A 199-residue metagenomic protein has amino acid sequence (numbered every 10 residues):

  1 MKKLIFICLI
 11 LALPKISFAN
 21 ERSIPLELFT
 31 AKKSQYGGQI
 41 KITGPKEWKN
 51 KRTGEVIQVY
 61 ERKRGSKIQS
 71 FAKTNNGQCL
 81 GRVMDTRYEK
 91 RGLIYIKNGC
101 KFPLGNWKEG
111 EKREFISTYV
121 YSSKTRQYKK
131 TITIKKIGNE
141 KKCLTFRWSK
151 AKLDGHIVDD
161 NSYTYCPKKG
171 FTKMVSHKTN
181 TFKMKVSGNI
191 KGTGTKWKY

Functional and structural regions predicted by a protein language model:
L4-L13: Sec-dependent N-terminal signal peptides
K15-A19: Sec/Tat signal peptide C-region and signal peptidase I cleavage site
N20-K73, D85, Y121-Y199: Acidic, serine/threonine-rich low-complexity disordered tracts
S34, Y88-K129: Secreted/surface-exposed cysteine- and glycine-rich disulfide frameworks
S66-K101: An acidic-aromatic
